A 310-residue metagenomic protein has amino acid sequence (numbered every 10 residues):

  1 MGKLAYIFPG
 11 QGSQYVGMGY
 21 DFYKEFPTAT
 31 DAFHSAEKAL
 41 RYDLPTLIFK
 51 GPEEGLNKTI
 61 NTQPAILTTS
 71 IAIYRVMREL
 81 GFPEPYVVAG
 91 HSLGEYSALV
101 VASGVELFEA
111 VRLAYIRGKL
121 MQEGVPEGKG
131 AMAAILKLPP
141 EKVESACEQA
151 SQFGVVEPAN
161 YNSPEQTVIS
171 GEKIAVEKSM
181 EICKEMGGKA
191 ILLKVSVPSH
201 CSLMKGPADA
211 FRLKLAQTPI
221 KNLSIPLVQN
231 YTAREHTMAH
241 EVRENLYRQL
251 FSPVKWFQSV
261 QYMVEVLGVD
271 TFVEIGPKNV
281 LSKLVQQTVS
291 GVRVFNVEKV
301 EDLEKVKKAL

Functional and structural regions predicted by a protein language model:
G2-V143, L193, T271-V300, K305: FabD-like malonyl-/acyl-CoA
Q11-S13, L40-Y42, A102-S252: Alpha/beta catalytic cores of group-transfer enzymes, especially the acyltransferase/condensing modules of polyketide
T62-P64, V197-S199, P253, F257: Glycine-rich phosphate/pyrophosphate-binding beta-alpha loops
L80, M186, V266: Conserved dinucleotide-binding and phosphotransfer motif residues
A150, K305-L310: Short amphipathic alpha-helix with an adjacent loop that forms part of the alpha/beta core around
R248, Y262-V266, Q287: Short basic/hydrophobic patches in alpha-helices and adjacent helix-turn junctions that form amphipathic surface motifs
P253-V269: A short, acidic, amphipathic alpha-helical segment used as a generic capping/interface helix at domain edges
